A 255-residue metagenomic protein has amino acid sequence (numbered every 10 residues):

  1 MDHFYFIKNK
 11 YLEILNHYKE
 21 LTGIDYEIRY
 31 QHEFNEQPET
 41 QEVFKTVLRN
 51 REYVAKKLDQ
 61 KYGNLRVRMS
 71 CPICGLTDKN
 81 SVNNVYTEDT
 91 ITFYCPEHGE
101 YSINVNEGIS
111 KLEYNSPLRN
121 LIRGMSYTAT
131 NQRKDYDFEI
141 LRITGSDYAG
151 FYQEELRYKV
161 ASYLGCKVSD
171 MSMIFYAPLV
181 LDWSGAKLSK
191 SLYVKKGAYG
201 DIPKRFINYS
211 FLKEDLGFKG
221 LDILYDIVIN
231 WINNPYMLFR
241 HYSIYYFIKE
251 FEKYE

Functional and structural regions predicted by a protein language model:
M1, F206-I207: C-terminal domain-closing interface element
M1-F6, R29-Y30, S189, A198 (+2 more regions): Secondary-structure junction/capping motif
M1-N35, E39-T40: Internal, well-ordered alpha/beta segment that forms a basic, Gly-enriched binding/recognition surface
H3-H17, R68-N80, L216-I232: Short secondary-structure transition/capping segments
F4, K111-L118, G217, L221 (+1 more regions): Intrinsic-disorder-associated interaction segments
K8, L12-L15, F44-L48, A55 (+5 more regions): Generic detector of well-ordered alpha-helical segments enriched in charged/polar residues, highlighting helical
I24-K204: Active-site cores that bind ATP or allylic diphosphates and position pyrophosphate for catalysis
N208-E255: Long, charge-rich alpha-helical interaction segments
